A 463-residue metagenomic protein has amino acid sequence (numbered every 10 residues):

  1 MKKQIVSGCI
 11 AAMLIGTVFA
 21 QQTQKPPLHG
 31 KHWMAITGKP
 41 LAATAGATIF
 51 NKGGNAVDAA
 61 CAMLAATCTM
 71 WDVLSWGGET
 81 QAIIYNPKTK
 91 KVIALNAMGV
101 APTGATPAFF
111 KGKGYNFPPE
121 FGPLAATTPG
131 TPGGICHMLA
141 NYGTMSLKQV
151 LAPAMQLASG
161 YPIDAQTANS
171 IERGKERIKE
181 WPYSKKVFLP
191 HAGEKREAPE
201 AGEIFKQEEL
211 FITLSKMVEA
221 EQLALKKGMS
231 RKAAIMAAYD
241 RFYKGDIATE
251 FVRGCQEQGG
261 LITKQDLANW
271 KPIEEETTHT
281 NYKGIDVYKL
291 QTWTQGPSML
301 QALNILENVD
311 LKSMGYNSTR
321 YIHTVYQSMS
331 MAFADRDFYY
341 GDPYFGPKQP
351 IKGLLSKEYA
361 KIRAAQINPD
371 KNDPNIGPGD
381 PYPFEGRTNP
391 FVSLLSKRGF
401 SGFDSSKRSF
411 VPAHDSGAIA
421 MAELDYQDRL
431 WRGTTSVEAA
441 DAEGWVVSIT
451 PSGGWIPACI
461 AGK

Functional and structural regions predicted by a protein language model:
M1-Q4: Positively charged n-region of N-terminal signal peptides that target proteins for export
S7-T17: Bacterial N-terminal signal peptides
Q21-T44, T48, N55-A237, F242-T294 (+1 more regions): Noncatalytic scaffold domains of N-terminal-nucleophile
T69-A94, R253, Q258-T263, F410-I419 (+3 more regions): Active-site rim segments in enzyme catalytic domains, especially the processed small/beta chain of N-terminal
Y239-N269, I362-V392, P457: Amphipathic alpha-helical
G245, G284, A302, T434 (+1 more regions): Extreme N-terminus nucleophile/cap motif
G296-K312: M16/insulysin-pitrilysin zinc metalloprotease superfamily fold
L311-S452: Internal maturation/activation junctions in enzymes
